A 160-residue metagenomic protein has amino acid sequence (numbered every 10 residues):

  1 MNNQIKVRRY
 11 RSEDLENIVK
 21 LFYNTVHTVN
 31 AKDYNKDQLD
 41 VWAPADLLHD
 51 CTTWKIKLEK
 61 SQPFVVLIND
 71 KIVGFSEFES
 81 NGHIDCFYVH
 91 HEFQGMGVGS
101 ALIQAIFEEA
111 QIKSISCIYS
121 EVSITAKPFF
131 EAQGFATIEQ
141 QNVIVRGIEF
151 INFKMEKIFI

Functional and structural regions predicted by a protein language model:
N3-K6: Extreme N-terminal starter segment of soluble prokaryotic enzymes
R9-S12, K20-E92, I103-A105, E109 (+2 more regions): Acetyl-CoA-dependent GNAT
N17: Charged catalytic carboxylate motif
K60, H83, S116, E149-I151: Exposed loop/turn and edge beta-strand positions of beta-sandwich/beta-sheet ligand-binding modules
G97-G99: Conserved G/P- and acidic residue-centered "switch" motifs that form tight phosphate/ATP-binding loops in soluble
A110-S123: Conserved GNAT acetyl-CoA-binding A-motif
Y119-E121, A136-K154: Conserved catalytic-core motifs of GNAT/GCN5-like acyltransferases
F130-E131, F135: Conserved active-site tyrosine of GNAT-family acetyltransferases
